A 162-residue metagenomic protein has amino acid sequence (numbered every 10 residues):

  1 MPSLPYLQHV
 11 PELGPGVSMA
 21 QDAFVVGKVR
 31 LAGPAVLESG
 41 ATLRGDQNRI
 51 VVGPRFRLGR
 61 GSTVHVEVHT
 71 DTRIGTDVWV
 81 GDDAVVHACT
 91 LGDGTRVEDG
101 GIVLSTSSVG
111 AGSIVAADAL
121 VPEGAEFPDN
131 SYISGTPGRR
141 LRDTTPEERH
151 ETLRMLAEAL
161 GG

Functional and structural regions predicted by a protein language model:
M1-E12, D46, V52-S62, V66-I74 (+1 more regions): Glycine-rich hexapeptide-repeat left-handed beta-helix
M1-T42, R55: Extended, small-residue-rich solenoid/repeat segments and analogous flexible loops that form exposed scaffolds
